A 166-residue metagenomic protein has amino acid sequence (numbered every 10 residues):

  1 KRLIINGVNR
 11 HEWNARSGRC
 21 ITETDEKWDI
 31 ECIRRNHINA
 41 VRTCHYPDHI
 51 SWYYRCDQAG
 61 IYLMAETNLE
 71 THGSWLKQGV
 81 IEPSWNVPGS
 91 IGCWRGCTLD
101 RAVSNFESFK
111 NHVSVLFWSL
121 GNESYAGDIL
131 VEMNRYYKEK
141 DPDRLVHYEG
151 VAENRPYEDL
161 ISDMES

Functional and structural regions predicted by a protein language model:
K1-R35, Y54: N-terminal carbohydrate-binding accessory modules
I30-R35, A40-S166: Substrate-binding/catalytic cleft of secreted carbohydrate-active enzymes, primarily glycoside hydrolases
